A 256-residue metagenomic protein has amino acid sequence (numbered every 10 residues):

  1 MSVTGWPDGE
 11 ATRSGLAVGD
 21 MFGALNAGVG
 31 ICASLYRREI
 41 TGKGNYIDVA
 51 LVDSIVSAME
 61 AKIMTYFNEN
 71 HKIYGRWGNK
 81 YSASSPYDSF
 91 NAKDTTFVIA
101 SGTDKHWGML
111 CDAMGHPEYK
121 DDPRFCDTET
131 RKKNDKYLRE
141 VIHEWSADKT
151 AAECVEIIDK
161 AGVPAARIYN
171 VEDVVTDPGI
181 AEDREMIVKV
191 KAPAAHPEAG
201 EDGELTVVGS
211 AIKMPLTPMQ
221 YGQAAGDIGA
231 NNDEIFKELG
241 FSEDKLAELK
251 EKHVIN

Functional and structural regions predicted by a protein language model:
M1-G102, M109: Active-site-adjacent "lid/gating" segments in soluble enzymes
F22-V29, S85, S101-K105, Y137 (+4 more regions): Conserved active-site and cofactor/substrate-binding residues in soluble primary-metabolism enzymes
I31, G42, L110, I158 (+3 more regions): Residue-level signal for nonpolar/aromatic packing positions in well-ordered secondary structure
K80, S85-A161, A165: Aromatic-enriched alpha-helical interface/lid elements that frame and gate functional surfaces
H116-Y119, I180, F241, V254: Helix N-cap/coil-helix junction residues
D121-K133, Y169-T176, A194-A195, K245-N256: Short linear loop/turn motifs
C126, P197-E248: Flexible, small-/acidic-enriched active-site or ligand-binding loops
A161-G222: A glycine-rich dinucleotide-binding beta-alpha-beta segment and adjacent secondary-structure elements that constitute
